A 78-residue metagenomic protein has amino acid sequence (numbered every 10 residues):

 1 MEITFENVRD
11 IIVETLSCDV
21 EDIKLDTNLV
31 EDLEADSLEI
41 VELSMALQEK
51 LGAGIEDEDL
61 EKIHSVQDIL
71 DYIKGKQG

Functional and structural regions predicted by a protein language model:
M1-E21, G75-Q77: Thiotemplate assembly-line natural product biosynthesis machinery
T15-E34, L51-K62: Phosphopantetheine carrier-protein modules
E39: Two-component histidine kinase catalytic core, primarily the HATPase_c
E61, Q67-I73: C-terminal structural segments of small proteins and small subunits
